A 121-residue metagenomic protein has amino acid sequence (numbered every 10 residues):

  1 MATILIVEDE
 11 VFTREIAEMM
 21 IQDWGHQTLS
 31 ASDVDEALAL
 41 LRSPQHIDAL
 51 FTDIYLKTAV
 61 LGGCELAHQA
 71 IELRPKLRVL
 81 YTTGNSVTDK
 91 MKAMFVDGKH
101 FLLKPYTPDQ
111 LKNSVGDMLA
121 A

Functional and structural regions predicted by a protein language model:
E8: Conserved acidic carboxylate
V11-L29: Two-component/phosphorelay signaling modules centered on CheY-like receiver
S30-A49, K57: Acidic, metal-coordinating helix/loop segments flanking the phosphotransfer/catalytic sites of two-component signaling
R42-Q45, Q69-L77, M94: Conserved phosphotransfer cores of two-component systems
D53-H68: Conserved phosphotransfer microenvironments
K92-L102: As written
Y106-M118: C-terminal output helix
